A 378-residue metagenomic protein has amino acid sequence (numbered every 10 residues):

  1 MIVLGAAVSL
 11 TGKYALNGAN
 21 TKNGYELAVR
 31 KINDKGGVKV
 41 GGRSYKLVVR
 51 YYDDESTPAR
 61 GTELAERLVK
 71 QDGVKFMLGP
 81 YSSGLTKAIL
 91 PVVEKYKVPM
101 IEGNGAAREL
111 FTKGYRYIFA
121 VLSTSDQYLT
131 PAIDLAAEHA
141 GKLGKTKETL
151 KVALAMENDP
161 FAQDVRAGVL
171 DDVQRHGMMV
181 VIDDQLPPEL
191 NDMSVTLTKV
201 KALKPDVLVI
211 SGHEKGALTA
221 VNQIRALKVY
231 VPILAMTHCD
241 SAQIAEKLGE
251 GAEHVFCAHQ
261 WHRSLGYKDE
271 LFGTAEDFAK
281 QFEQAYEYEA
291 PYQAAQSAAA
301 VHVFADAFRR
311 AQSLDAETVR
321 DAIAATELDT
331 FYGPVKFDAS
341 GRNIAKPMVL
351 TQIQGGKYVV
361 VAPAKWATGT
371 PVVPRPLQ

Functional and structural regions predicted by a protein language model:
I2, N23-V49, G141-L143, Q174-G177: Signal peptide-proximal N-terminal region of secreted/periplasmic/extracellular or secretory-lumen proteins
I2-E26, Y52-P58, Y81-S82, A155-D164 (+2 more regions): Extracytoplasmic "Venus flytrap"
V3, L16-N23, V38-T112, V121 (+3 more regions): Beta-alpha junction/loop-to-helix N-cap segments that form part of ligand/metal-binding clefts
L16, N20-L27, K31, R60-R67 (+24 more regions): Extracytoplasmic/secreted proteins, especially bacterial periplasmic and envelope-associated proteins
G37-L47, L143-L154, E289-A295, A316-V319 (+1 more regions): Surface-exposed patches in mature extracellular/periplasmic domains of secreted proteins
V74-I182, P232-C257: Extracytoplasmic ligand/sensor domains, especially the bilobed periplasmic-binding protein
I224-A298, Y358, A364-Q378: Extracellular/periplasmic periplasmic-binding protein-like sensory domains
Q281-A294, V303-A362: Segments of small-molecule ligand-sensing domains
